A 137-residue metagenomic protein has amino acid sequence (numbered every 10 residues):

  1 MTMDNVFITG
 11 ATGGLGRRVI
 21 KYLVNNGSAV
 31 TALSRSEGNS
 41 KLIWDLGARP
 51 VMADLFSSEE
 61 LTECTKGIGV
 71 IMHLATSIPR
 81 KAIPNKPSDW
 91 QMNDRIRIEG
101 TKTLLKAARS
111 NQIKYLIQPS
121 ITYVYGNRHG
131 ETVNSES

Functional and structural regions predicted by a protein language model:
M3-N5, I68, I113: Phosphate-coordination loops involved in phosphoryl transfer and adenosine-cofactor binding
N5-N26: N-terminal Rossmann NAD(P)H-binding glycine-rich loop of SDR-like oxidoreductase domains
T9, L33, I71-S77, L116-T122: SDR active-site strand-loop-helix element
G16, K81-A82, G126-N127: Glycine/Thr-rich phosphate-binding loops of Rossmann-like dinucleotide-binding domains
S28-R35: Conserved glycine-rich Rossmann-like NAD(P)H-binding loop of the short-chain dehydrogenase/reductase
R35-E99, A107: NAD(P)H-binding glycine-rich loop region in Rossmannoid oxidoreductase-like domains and their noncatalytic homologs
S88-S137: Conserved Rossmann-fold NAD(P)-dependent oxidoreductase catalytic core, especially the SDR/UDP-sugar
